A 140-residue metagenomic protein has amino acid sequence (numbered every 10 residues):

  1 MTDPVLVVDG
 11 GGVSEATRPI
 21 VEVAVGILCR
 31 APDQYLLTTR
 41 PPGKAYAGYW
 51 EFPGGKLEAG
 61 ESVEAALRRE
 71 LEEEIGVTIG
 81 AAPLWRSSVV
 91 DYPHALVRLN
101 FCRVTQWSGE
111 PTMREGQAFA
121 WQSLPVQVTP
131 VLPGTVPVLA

Functional and structural regions predicted by a protein language model:
L6-V7, G11-L36, K56, S87: Conserved N-terminal beta-strand and adjoining loop/helix that marks the start of the Nudix/MutT-like hydrolase domain
V23, A45, E115-Q117, G134: A short beta-loop-beta micro-motif enriched in histidine and acidic residues
R30, T78, S87-T112, A118-A120 (+1 more regions): Active-site-adjacent beta-strand/loop module that shapes the phosphate/pyrophosphate-binding cleft
Q34-E73: Conserved Nudix-box catalytic region and its N-terminal flanking loop in Nudix hydrolases and closely related
E74-A81: Short secondary-structure junctions
V128-A140: Charged phosphate-binding loop/patch that engages nucleotide di/tri-phosphates or the phosphate backbone of nucleic
